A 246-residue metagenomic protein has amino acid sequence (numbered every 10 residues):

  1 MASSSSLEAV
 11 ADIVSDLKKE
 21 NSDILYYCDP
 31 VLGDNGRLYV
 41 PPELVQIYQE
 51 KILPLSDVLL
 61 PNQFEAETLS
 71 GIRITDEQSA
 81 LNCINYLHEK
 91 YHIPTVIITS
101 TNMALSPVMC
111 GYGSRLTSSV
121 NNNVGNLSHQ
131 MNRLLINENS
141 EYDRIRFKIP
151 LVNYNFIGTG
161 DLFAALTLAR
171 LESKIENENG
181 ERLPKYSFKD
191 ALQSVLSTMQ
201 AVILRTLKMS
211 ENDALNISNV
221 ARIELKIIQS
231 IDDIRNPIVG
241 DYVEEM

Functional and structural regions predicted by a protein language model:
M1-A2, T101, T159-G160: Glycine-rich beta-strand-to-loop/alpha-helix junction loops that act as flexible
M1-K51: Glycine/small-residue-rich loop that forms an oxyanion/phosphate-binding "nest" at active or ligand-binding sites
S5, S106, G158: Residues that form or flank phosphate/diphosphate-binding pockets in enzymes that use nucleotide phosphates
V14-K18, R170-I175: Active-site catalytic pocket residues across diverse enzymes, especially alpha/beta-hydrolases
L38-I145, V152-Y154, L171-K189, S197: Conserved phosphate/ATP/ADP-binding segment of small-molecule kinases
K148-L168: Short glycine/threonine-rich catalytic loop with a Thr-x-Gly-x-Asp
E178-M246: Charged C-terminal helix
